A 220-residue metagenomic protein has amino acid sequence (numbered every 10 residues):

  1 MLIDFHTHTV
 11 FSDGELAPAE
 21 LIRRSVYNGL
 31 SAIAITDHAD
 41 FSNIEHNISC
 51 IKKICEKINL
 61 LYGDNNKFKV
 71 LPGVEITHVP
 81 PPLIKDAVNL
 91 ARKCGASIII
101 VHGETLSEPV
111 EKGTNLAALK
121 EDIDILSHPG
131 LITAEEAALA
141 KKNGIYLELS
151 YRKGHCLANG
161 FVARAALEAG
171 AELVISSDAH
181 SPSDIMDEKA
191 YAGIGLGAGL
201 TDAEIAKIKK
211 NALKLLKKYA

Functional and structural regions predicted by a protein language model:
M1-I3, A34, P72, I175: Residue-level marker for buried hydrophobic side chains located in beta-strands that build the well-ordered beta-sheet
L2-S12, I35-H38, P129: Histidine-centered catalytic micro-motifs
H8, A39, E75-T77, E104 (+2 more regions): Catalytic metal-binding/acid-base residues of hydrolase active sites
D13-A17, I44-I48, E111-N115, E136-N143 (+2 more regions): Histidine/acidic-residue-rich catalytic or RNA/ligand-binding cores of hydrolases and nuclease-related proteins
L21-S25, I33, A91, A117-A118 (+3 more regions): Generic structural signal for hydrophobic
H38, A171-I185: Short acidic/histidine-rich active-site segments
I44-L149, L157-A158, E204, L216-A220: Extended substrate/RNA-proximal surfaces in nucleic-acid metabolism proteins
G193-A220: Mid-to-C-terminal alpha-helical segments outside catalytic/metal-binding sites
